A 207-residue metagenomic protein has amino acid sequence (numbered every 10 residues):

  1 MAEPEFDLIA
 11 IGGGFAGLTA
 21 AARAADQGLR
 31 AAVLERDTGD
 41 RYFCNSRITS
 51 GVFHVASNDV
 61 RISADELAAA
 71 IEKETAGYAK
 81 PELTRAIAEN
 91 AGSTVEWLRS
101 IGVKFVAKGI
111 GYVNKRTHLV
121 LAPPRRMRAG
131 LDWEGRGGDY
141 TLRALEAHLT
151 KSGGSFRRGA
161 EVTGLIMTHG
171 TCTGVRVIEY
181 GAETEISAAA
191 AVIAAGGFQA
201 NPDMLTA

Functional and structural regions predicted by a protein language model:
A2-A16, A32: Beta1/beta-strand and adjacent pyrophosphate-binding region of the FAD-binding site in flavoprotein oxidoreductases
A2-F6, Y180-A190: Core beta-strand elements of the Rossmann-like FAD/NAD(P) dinucleotide-binding domain in flavoenzyme oxidoreductases
G12, A188, A194-A195: Short, well-ordered coil/turn residues at beta-beta hairpins and beta-strand->alpha-helix junctions within
A21, A25: Gly/Ala-rich phosphate-binding loop of Rossmann-like dinucleotide-binding domains, activating on the conserved
D26-R47: Glycine-rich FAD pyrophosphate-binding loop
Y42, E89-T184, N201-D203: Conserved redox-cofactor binding core of oxidoreductases
V52-I87: Glycine-rich active-site loop/strand segments that organize a redox cofactor
I193-A207: Flavin (primarily FAD) binding-site architecture
